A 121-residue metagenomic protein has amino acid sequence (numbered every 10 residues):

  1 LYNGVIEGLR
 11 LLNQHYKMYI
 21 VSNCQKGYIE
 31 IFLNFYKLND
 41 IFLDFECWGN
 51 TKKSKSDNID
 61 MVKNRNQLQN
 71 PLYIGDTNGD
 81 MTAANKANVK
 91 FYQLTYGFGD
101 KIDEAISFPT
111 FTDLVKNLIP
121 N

Functional and structural regions predicted by a protein language model:
L1-I20, K26, E30, S56: Short, acidic loop-to-helix structural element flanking the phosphoryl-transfer center in phosphate-processing enzymes
I20-V21, F35: Short secondary-structure boundary micro-motifs
K26, F32-N121: Asp-based, Mg2+/Mn2+-dependent phosphohydrolase catalytic module
